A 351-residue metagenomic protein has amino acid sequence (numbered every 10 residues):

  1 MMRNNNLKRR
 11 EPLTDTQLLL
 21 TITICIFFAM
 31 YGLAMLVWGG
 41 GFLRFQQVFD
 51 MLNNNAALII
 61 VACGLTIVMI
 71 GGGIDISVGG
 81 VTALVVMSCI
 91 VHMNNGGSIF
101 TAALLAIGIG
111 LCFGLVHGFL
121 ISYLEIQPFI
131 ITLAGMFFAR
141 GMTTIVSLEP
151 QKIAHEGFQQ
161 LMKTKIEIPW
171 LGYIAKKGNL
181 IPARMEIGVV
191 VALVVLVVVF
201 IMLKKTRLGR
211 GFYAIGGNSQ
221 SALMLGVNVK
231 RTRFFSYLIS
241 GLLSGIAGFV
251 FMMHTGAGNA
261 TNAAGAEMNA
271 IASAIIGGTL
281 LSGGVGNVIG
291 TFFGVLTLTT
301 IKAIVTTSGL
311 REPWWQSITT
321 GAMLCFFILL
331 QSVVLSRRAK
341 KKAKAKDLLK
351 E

Functional and structural regions predicted by a protein language model:
M1-F28, G32-L33, G217-Q220, M224-R231 (+1 more regions): Cytosolic-side transmembrane-helix boundaries in multi-pass membrane proteins
R10, P128-K205, T232-F235, T255-A260 (+2 more regions): Transmembrane helix-bundle core of multi-pass membrane transporters and related energy-transducing complexes
Q17-C25, M51, I59, G80-V81 (+7 more regions): Hydrophobic alpha-helical transmembrane segments
I26-L43, G71, T143-S147, F200-R207: Structural signal for alpha-helical transmembrane segments and their membrane-water exit/capping regions in multi-pass
A29-L36, R44-N95, L120-E125, A274 (+2 more regions): Single transmembrane alpha-helix segments in multi-pass membrane proteins
G97-F137, F293-G294: Alpha-helical transmembrane segments within multi-pass membrane transporters and channels
S98-A103, C112-H117, I121, P169-G258: Helix-loop-helix "hairpin" substructures at the membrane interface of multi-pass membrane proteins
L238, S244, H254-G321: Transmembrane alpha-helical segments in multi-pass inner-membrane proteins
